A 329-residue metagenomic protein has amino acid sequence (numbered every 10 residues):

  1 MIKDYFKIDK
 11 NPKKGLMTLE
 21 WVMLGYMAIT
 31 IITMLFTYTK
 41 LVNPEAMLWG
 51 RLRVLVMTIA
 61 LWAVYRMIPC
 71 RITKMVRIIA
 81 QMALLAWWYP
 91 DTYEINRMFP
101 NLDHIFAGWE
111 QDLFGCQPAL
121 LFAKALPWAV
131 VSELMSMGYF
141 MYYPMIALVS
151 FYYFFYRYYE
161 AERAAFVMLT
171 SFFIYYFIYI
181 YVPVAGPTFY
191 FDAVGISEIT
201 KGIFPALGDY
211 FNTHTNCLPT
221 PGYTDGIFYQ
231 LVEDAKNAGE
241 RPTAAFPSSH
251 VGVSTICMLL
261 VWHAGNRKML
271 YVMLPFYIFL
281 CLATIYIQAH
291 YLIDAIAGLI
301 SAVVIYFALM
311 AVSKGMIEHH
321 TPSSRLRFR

Functional and structural regions predicted by a protein language model:
M1-V54, I72-A147: N-terminal transmembrane-helix/juxtamembrane module of multi-pass inner/ER membrane proteins
K10-K14, L41-E45, Y65-R77, Y153-A164 (+1 more regions): Membrane-interface helix-boundary motifs at transmembrane edges
Y26-L35, L84-D91, F172-I180, Y277-Y286: Aromatic-anchored segments of alpha-helical transmembrane domains
M75-A80, A147-P183, T188-G202: Interfacial segments of alpha-helical transmembrane regions
V131-M145, R241-W262, L292, I296: Membrane-interface loop-to-helix entry segments
L148-Y153, V251-M269, I300-L309: Membrane-interfacial alpha-helical segments at the cytosolic side of multi-pass membrane proteins
Y181-H263: Membrane-interfacial catalytic/cofactor-binding modules of polytopic membrane enzymes
G186-F189, A245, F279-I305: Interfacial helix-loop-helix junctions of multi-pass membrane proteins
